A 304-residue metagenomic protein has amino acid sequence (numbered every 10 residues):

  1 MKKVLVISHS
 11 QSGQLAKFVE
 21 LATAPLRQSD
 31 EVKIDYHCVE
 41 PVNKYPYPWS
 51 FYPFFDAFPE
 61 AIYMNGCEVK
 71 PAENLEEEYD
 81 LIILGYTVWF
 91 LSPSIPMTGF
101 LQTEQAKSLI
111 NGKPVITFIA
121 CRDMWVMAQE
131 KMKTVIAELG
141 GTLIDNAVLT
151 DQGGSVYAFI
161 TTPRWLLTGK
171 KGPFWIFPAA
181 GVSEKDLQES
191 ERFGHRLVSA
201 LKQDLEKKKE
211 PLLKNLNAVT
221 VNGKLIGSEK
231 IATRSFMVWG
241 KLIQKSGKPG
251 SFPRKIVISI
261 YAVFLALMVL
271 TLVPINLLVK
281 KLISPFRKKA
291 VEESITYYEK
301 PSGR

Functional and structural regions predicted by a protein language model:
M1-G85, L91-P96, Q102, I110 (+1 more regions): N-terminal beta1-alpha1-beta2 submodule of the flavodoxin-like/Rossmannoid cofactor-binding fold
Y45-F51, Q129-E130, S155-I160: Short aromatic-enriched loop/helix-cap "lid" or pocket-rim segments at secondary-structure transitions that line
A57-P59, V135-T142, T162-F174: A polyampholytic, Gly/Pro-enriched intrinsically disordered region
V69, V88, D123, M127: Internal, well-ordered alpha/beta segment that forms a basic, Gly-enriched binding/recognition surface
T98-Q102, M132-V135: Glycine-rich, phosphate-binding/catalytic loops in enzymes
P114-V156: Short, glycine-/small-residue-rich phosphate/pyrophosphate-handling segment
G154-A232: Glycine-rich phosphate/pyrophosphate-binding loop and the adjoining helix
